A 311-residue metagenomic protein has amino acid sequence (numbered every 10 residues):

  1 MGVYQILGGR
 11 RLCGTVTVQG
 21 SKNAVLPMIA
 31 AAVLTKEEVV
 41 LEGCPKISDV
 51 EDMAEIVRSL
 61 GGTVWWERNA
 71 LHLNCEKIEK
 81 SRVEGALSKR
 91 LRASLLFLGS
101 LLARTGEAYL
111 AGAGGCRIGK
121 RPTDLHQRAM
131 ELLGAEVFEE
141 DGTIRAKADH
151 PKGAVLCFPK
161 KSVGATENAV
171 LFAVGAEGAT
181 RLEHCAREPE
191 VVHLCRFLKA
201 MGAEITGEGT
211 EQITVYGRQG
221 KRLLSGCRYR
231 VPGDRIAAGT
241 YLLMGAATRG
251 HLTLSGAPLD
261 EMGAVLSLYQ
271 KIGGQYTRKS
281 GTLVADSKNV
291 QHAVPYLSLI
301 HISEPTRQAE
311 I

Functional and structural regions predicted by a protein language model:
M1-T17, A54, G61-A86, G134-P159 (+5 more regions): Self-splicing inteins and homing endonuclease
G2-Y4, T17-E42, S48-E51, G62-L71: N-terminal glycine-rich anion-binding loops that anchor highly charged ligand groups
R10, T15, Q19-V39, L171-V174 (+1 more regions): The feature marks the first
V40-A113: Glycine-rich, N-terminal phosphate-binding loop and its surrounding beta-alpha-beta segment
K80-C157: Hydrophobic alpha-helical hairpins/lids featuring a short glycine-rich hinge
E139, E167, L171-L182, V191-V192: Internal alpha/beta core interface subdomains
I300-I311: Single conserved hydrophobic/aromatic residue that forms the stacking wall/gate of nucleotide- or nucleobase-binding
